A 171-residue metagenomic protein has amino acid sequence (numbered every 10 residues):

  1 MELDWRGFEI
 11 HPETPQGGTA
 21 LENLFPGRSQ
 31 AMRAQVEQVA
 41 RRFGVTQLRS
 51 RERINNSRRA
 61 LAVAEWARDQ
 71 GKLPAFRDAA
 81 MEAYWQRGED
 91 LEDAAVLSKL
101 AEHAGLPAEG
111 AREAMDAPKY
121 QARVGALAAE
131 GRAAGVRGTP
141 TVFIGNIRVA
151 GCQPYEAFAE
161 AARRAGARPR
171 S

Functional and structural regions predicted by a protein language model:
M1, W5, E65, D69-A75 (+1 more regions): C-terminal cap of thioredoxin/glutaredoxin-like
M1-E89, A94, R168: Structural alpha/beta surface segment adjacent to cysteine/selenocysteine redox centers across thiol/disulfide enzymes
